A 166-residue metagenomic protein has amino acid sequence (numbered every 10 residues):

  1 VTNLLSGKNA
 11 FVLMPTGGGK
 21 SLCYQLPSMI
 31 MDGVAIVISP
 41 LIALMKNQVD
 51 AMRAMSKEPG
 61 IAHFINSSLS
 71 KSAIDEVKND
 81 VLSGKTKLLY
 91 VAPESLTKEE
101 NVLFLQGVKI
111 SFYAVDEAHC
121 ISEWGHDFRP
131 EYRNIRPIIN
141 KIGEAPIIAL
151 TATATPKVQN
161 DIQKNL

Functional and structural regions predicted by a protein language model:
V1-P15, C23-L26: Conserved pre-motif I regulatory segment
T2, K46, D50, D75 (+2 more regions): ASCE RecA-like P-loop NTPase motor cores that couple ATP hydrolysis to mechanical translocation on nucleic acids
S6-V12, D32-V34, K85-K87, A145-P146: Pre-Walker A (Motif I) flank of P-loop NTPase domains
G18, Q25, D50, L69-F112 (+1 more regions): Conserved helix/coil segment N-terminal to the catalytic DExD/H
L22, G33-M55, S67-L69, A73 (+2 more regions): Conserved Walker A/P-loop ATP-binding site and its immediately adjacent core in helicase/helicase-like ATPase domains
S28-I30, A54-E58, N79-G84, L103-V108 (+1 more regions): Conserved catalytic network of the ASCE P-loop NTPase/AAA+ motor domain
Q106-L166: Post-DEXD/H (motif II) to motif III coupling segment of the RecA-like Helicase ATP-binding lobe
